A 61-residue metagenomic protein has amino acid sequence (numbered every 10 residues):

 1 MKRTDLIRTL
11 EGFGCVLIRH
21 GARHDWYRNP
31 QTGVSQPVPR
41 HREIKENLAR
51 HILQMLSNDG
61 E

Functional and structural regions predicted by a protein language model:
K2-R19, R28-E61: Basic nucleic-acid-binding interfaces
